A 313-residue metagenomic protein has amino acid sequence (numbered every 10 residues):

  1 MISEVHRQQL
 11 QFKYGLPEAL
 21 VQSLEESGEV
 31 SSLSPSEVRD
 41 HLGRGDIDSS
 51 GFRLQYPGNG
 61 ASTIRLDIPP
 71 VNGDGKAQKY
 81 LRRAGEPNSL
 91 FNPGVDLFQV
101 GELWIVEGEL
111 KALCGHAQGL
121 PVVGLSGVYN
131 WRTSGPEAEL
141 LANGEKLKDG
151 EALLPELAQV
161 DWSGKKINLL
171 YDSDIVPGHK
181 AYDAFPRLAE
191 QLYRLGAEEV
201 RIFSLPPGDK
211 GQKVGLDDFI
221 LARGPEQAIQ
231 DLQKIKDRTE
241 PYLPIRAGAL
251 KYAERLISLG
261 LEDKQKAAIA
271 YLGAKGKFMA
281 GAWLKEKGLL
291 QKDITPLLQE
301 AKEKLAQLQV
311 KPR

Functional and structural regions predicted by a protein language model:
M1-Q22, Q99-G101, E109-D263, A267-G288 (+1 more regions): TOPRIM fold recognition
R7-F12, E18-D46, Y56-L90, V100-W104 (+2 more regions): Intein modules and their embedded homing endonuclease domains
S50-L54: Conserved beta-strand/loop block within the catalytic cores of divalent metal-dependent phospho-transfer/hydrolysis
G94-L97: Glycine-rich adenosyl-nucleotide cofactor-binding module
